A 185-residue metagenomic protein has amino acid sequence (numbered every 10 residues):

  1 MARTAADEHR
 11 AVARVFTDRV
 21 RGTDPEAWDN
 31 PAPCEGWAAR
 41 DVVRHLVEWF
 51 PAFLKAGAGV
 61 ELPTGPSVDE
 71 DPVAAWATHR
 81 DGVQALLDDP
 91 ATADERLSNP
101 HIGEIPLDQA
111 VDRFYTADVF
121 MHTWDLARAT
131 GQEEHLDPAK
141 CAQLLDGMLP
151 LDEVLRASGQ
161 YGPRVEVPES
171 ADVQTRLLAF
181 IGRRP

Functional and structural regions predicted by a protein language model:
A2-V15, G22-E35, P51-P185: Structured surface interface patches that mediate subunit assembly and partner/cofactor docking
V42: Extended, alpha-helix-rich binding/interface surfaces that flank or overlap catalytic cores and mediate recognition
H45: Conserved catalytic neighborhood of penicillin-recognizing serine enzymes
